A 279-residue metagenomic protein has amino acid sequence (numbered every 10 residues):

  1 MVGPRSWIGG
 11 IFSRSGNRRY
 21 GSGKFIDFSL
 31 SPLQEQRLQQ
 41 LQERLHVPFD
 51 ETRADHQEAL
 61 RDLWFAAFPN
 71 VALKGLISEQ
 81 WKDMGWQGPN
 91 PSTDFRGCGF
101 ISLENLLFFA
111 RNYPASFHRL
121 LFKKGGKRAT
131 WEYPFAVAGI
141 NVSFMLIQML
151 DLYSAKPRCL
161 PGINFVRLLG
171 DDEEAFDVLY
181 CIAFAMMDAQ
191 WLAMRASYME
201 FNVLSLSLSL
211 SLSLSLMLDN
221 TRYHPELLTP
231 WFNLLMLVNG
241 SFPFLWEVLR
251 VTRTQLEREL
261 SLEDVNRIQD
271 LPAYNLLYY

Functional and structural regions predicted by a protein language model:
M1-P225, T229-Y279: Extended acidic/polar regulatory tracts at the flanks of large eukaryotic scaffold/adaptor proteins
